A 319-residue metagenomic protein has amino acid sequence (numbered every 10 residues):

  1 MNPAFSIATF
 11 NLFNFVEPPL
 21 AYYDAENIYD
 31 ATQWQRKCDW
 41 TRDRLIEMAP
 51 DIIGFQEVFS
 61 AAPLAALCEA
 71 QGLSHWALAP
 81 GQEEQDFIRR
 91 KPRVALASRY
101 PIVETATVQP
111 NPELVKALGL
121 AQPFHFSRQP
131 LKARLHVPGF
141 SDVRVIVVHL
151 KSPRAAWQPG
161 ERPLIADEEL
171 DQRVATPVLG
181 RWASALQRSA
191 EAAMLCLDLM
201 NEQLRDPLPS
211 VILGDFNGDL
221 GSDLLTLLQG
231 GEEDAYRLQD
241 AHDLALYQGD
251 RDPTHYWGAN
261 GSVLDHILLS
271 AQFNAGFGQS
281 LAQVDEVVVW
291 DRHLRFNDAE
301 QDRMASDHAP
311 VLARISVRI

Functional and structural regions predicted by a protein language model:
M1, A106-T107, G119, F124-S127 (+3 more regions): Metal-dependent phosphoester-hydrolase catalytic domains
M1-H75, P80-R93, E169-Q172, A192-C196 (+5 more regions): N-terminal, active-site-proximal structural segment of metallo-dependent hydrolase catalytic domains
A4-E17, D142-K151, R173-R181: Active-site-proximal beta-strand elements of phosphoester/diester hydrolases
L12-F15, V58, I102, L150 (+2 more regions): Hydrophobic pocket-lining residues within nucleotide cofactor-binding pockets
F15-L20, R154-A156, G276-F277: Short, solvent-exposed loop/turn elements at domain surfaces
G54, V58-A155: Structured beta-strand-rich core segments of catalytic domains in phosphoester-bond hydrolases
P159-L179: Charged, glycine/proline-rich intrinsically disordered loops and linkers
V178-D206: A long, amphipathic alpha-helix that forms part of the scaffold/cap immediately adjacent to metal-dependent active
